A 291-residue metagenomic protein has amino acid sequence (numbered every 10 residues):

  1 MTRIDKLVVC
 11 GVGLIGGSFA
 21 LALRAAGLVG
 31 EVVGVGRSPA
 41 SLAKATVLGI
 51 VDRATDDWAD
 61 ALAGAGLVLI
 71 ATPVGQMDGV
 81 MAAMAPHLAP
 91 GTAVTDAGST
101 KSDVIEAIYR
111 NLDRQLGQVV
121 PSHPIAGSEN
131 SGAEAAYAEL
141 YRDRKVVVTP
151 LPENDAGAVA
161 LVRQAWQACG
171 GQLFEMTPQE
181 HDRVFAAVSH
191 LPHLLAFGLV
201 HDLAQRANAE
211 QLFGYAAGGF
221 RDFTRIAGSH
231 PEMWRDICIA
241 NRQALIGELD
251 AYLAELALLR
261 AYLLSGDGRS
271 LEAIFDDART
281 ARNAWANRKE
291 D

Functional and structural regions predicted by a protein language model:
M1-A63: NAD(P)+-binding Rossmann beta1-loop-alpha1 motif at the extreme N-terminus of oxidoreductases
S41, Q76, K101-V104: Conserved short alpha-helix immediately C-terminal to the canonical SAM/SAH-binding motif I of Rossmann-like
W58-L88, T92-A93: Rossmann-like NAD(P)-binding element
A71-P73, G98, P150: Glycine-rich, N-terminal phosphate-binding loop of Rossmann-like dinucleotide-binding domains
A82-E134: Rossmann-like NAD(P)(H) cofactor-binding subdomain of soluble oxidoreductases
L140-R225: Internal alpha-helical scaffold of NAD(P)-dependent oxidoreductase catalytic cores
A209-A278: Interdomain hinge/lid region at the active-site interface of Rossmann-like NAD(P)-dependent oxidoreductases
